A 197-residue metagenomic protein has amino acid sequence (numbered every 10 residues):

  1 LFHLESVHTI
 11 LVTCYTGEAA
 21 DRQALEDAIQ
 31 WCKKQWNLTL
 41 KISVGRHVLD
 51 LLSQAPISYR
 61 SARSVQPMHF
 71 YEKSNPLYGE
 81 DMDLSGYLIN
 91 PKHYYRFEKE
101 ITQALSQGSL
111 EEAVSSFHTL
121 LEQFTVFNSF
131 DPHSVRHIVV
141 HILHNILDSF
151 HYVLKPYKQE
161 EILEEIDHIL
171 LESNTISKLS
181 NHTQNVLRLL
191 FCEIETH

Functional and structural regions predicted by a protein language model:
F2-H197: Cytosolic nucleotide-utilizing catalytic cores of signal-transduction proteins
